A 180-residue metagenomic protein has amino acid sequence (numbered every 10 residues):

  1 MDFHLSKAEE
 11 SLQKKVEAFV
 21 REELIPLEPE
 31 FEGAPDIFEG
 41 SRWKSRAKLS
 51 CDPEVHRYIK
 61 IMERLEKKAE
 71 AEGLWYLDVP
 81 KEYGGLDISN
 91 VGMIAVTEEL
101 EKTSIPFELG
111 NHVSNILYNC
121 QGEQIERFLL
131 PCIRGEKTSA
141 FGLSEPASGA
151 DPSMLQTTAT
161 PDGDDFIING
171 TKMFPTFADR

Functional and structural regions predicted by a protein language model:
M1-V16, A159: Intrinsic disorder at enzyme termini
V16-E17, A69: Short amphipathic alpha-helical coiled-coil/interface segments
L24-F31: Surface-exposed helix-capping loop/turn segments at secondary-structure junctions
F31-R180: Glycine-rich flavin
